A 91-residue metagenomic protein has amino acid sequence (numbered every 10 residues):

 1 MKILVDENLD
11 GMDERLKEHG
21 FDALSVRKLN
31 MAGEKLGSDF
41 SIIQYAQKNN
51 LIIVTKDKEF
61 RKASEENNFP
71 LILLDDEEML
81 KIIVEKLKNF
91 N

Functional and structural regions predicted by a protein language model:
M1-K2, D6-H19, S25-E34, F40-I43 (+1 more regions): Acidic, PIN/NYN-like endoribonuclease modules and their adjacent C-terminal/linker elements
S38-D39, K56: Amphipathic coiled-coil/heptad-repeat helices and related helical stalk/stem segments that mediate oligomerization
A46-E65: Acidic, metal-binding active-site segment of PIN/NYN-like and related structure-specific nucleases
